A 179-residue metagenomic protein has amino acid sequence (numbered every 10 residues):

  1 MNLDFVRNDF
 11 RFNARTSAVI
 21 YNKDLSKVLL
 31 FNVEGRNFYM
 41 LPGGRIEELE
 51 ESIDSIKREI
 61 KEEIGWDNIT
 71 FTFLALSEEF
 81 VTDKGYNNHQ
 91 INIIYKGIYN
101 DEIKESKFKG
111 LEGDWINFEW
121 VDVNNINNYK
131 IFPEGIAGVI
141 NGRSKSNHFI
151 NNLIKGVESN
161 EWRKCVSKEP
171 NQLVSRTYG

Functional and structural regions predicted by a protein language model:
M1-S17, Y21: Acidic, metal-coordinating catalytic segment for phosphate/diphosphate chemistry, firing primarily on the Nudix
R11-N13, K23, V33, N87-Q90 (+1 more regions): A generic fold-level signal
S17, K27, N117: Conserved beta-strand and immediately adjacent loop positions that scaffold enzyme active sites
I20-Y21, L30, G97, W120: Conserved hydrophobic "DFG−1" position in protein kinase catalytic cores
S26-E62, Y178: Conserved Nudix-box catalytic region and its N-terminal flanking loop in Nudix hydrolases and closely related
N37-Y39, G110-G179: Nudix hydrolase/Nudix homology domain
I46-I69, E79-F132: Unchanged
L74-A75: Local beta-strand/beta-hairpin segments that build beta-sheet-rich folds
